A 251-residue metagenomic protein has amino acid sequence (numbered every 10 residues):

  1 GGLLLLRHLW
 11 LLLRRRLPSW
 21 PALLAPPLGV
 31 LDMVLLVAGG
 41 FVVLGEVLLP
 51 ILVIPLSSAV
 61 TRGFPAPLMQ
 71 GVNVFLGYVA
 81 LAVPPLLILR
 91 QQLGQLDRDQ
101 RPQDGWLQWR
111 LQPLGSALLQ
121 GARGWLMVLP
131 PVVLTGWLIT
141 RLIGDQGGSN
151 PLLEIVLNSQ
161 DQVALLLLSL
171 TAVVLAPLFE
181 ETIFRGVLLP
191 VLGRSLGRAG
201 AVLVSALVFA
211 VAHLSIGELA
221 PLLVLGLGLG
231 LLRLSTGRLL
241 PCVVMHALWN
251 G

Functional and structural regions predicted by a protein language model:
G1-R14: Transmembrane-helix bundle segments that line or gate the permeation/cavity pathway in multi-pass membrane proteins
L17-G29, V34, E46-V79, L87-A176: Juxtamembrane helix-loop-helix connectors linking adjacent transmembrane helices in multi-pass membrane enzymes
G39, V43, A80-P85: Hydrophobic alpha-helical transmembrane segments of multi-pass integral membrane proteins
F41-P50, L129-P130, A206-L214, N250-G251: Aromatic-anchored segments of alpha-helical transmembrane domains
L81, L168-T171, L222-L229: Hydrophobic core segments of transmembrane alpha-helices in multi-pass, intramembrane catalytic enzymes
D99, S116-L118, L126, P130 (+3 more regions): Membrane-interface helix/loop boundary segments of multi-pass membrane proteins
L178-I183, V187-L188, V211, S215 (+1 more regions): Active-site His/Glu-centered metal-binding helix of metallohydrolases
S195, A199-G251: Functionally important transmembrane alpha-helices
